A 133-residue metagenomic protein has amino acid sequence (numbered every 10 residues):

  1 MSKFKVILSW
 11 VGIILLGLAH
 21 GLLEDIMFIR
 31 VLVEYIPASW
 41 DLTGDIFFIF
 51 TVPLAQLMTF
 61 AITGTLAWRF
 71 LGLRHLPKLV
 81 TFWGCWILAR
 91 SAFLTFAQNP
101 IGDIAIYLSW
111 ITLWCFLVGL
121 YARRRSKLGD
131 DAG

Functional and structural regions predicted by a protein language model:
M1, L128-G133: Low-complexity, intrinsically disordered extramembrane tails and loops of integral membrane proteins
M1-H20: Cytosolic juxtamembrane helix and N-cap/initiation of the first transmembrane helix
S9, I13, Q56, R90-G129: Alpha-helical membrane-associated segments of multi-pass integral membrane proteins
I14-M58: Hydrophobic transmembrane helix segments
G17-D25, W83-T95: Aromatic-anchored segments of alpha-helical transmembrane domains
M27, V31-I36, F70-H75, F96-P100 (+1 more regions): Membrane-interfacial segments
F48, V52, K78-W86, Y107: Alpha-helical transmembrane segments of multi-pass membrane proteins, especially transporters and channels
T59-I87: Loop-to-transmembrane helix junctions at the membrane interface
